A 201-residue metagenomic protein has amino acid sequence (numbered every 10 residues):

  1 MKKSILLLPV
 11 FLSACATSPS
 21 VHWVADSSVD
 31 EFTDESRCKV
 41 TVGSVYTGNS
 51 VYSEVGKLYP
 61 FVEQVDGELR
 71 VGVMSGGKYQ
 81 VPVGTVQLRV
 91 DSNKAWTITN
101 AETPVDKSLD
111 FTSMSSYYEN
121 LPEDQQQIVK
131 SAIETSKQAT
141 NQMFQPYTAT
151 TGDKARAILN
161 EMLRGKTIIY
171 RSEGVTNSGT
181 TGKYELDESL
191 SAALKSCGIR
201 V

Functional and structural regions predicted by a protein language model:
S4-S13: Sec-dependent N-terminal signal peptides
C15-V201: A generic "folded-domain core" signal
